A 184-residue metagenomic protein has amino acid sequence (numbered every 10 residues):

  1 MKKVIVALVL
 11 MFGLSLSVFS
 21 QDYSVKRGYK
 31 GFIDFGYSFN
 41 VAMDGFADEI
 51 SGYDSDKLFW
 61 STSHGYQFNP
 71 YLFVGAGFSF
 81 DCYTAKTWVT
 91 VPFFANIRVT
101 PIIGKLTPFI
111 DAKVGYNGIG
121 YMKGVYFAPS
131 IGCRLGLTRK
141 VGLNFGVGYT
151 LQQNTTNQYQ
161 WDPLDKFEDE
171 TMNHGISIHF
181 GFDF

Functional and structural regions predicted by a protein language model:
M1-Y23, F180, F184: Bacterial Sec-dependent N-terminal signal peptides
F12, Y66, V99-P101, C133-L135 (+2 more regions): Residue-level signature of outer-membrane beta-barrel architecture
R27-Y29, D54-L58, T87-F93, L106 (+3 more regions): Residues that define the transmembrane beta-barrel architecture of outer-membrane proteins
K30, F39, F46-I103: Glycine- and aromatic-enriched membrane insertion/assembly motifs of diderm outer-membrane and organelle channel
I33-F35, T62, A76, A95-I97 (+4 more regions): Membrane-embedded beta-strand positions of outer-membrane beta-barrel proteins
G36-N40, S79-D81, K113-N117, G148-Q152 (+1 more regions): Outer-membrane beta-barrel pore domains and translocons
G36-S38, E170-F184: Outer-membrane beta-barrel "beta-signal"
Y71-V74, G104-P108, R139-L143: Repeated loop/turn-to-beta-strand initiation elements of outer-membrane beta-barrel proteins
